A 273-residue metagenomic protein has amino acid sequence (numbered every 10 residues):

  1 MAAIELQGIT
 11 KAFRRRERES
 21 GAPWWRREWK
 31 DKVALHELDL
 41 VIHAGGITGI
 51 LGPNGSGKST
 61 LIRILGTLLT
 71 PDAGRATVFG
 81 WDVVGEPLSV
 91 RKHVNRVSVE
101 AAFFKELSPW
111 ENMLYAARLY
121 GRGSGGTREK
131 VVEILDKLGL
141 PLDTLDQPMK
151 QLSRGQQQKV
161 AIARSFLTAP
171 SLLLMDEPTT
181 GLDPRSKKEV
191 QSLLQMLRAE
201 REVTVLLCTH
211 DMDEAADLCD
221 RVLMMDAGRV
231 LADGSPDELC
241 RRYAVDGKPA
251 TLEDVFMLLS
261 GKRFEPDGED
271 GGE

Functional and structural regions predicted by a protein language model:
S20-G21, L114, R118, G126-T144: Conserved ABC ATPase "signature" region
P148-L152: Conserved ABC ATPase signature
A169: Conserved catalytic motifs of ABC-family nucleotide-binding domains
L173-D176: Catalytic Walker B motif of ABC-type/P-loop ATPase nucleotide-binding domains
K188-E200: Helical segment within the ABC ATPase nucleotide-binding domain
D233-G234: ABC ATPase "signature
